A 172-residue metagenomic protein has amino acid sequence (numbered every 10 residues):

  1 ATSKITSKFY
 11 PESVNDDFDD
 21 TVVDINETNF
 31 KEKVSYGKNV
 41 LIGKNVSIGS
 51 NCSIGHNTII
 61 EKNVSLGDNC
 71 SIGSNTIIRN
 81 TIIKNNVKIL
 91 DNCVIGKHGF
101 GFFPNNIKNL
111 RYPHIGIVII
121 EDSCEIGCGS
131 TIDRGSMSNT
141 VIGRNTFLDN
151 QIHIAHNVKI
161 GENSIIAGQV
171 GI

Functional and structural regions predicted by a protein language model:
A1-N15: Phosphate-bearing ligand-interacting subdomains that bind or position ATP/ADP/UDP/GDP/NAD(P) or nucleotide-linked
E12-E27: Phosphate-binding beta-alpha-beta segment of Rossmann-like dinucleotide-binding domains, i.e., the NAD(P)
V23-I172: Structural signal for interior beta-strand "rungs" in well-ordered beta-sheet cores of soluble enzyme domains
